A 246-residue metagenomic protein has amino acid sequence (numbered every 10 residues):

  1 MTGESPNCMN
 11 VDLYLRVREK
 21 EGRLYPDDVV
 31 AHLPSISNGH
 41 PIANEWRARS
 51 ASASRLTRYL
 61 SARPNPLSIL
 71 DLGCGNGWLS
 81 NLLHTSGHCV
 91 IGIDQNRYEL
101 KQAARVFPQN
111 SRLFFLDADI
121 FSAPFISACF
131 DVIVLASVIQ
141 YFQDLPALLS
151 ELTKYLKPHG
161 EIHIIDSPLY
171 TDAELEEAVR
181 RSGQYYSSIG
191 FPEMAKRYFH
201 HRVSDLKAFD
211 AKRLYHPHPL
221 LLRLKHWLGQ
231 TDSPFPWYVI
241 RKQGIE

Functional and structural regions predicted by a protein language model:
M1-R63: Conserved class I S-adenosyl-L-methionine
P66-G73: Conserved class I S-adenosyl-L-methionine
N76-S122: Class I SAM-dependent methyltransferase SAM/SAH-binding core
V134: A conserved beta-strand element that flanks and buttresses the S-adenosyl-L-methionine
S137-Y141: Short catalytic micro-motifs in class I SAM-dependent methyltransferases
P146-E161: A short glycine-rich, Lys/Arg-flanked "PGG" loop and its adjoining helix->strand segment in the class I
H163-Y186: Conserved class I S-adenosyl-L-methionine
M194-Y215: Short alpha-helix
